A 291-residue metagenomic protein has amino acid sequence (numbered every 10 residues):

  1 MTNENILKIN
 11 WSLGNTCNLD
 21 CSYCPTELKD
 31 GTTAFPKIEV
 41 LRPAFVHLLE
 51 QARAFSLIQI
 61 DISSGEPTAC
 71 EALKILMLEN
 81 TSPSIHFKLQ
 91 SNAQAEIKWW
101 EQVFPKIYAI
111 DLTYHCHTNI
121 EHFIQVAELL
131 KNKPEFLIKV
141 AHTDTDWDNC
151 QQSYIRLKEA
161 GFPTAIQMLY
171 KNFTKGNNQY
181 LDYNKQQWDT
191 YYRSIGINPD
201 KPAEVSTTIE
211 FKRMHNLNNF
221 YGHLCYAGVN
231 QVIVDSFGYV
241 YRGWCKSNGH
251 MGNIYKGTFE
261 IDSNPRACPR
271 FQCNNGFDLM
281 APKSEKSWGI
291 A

Functional and structural regions predicted by a protein language model:
M1-L7, E27, F237-A291: Flexible mid-to-C-terminal extensions adjoining Fe-S/redox cofactors in radical SAM and related proteins
T2-L41, W244: Canonical Radical SAM [4Fe-4S] cluster-binding loop centered on the CxxxCxxC motif and its immediate flanking residues
W11, N15-N18, N219, D262 (+1 more regions): Processing junctions and N-termini across compartments
D20, D30-T33, A69-E71, K98 (+3 more regions): Short catalytic/ligand-binding loop motif for oxyanion handling, primarily in non-cytosolic enzymes, centered on
P36-F45, K286-A291: Short cysteine/histidine-rich metal-coordination sites, predominantly Zn2+-binding motifs
R42-D61, C70-L157, P163-T164: Radical SAM/AdoMet-radical enzyme domain recognition
Y108-Q231, S236: Radical SAM enzyme [4Fe-4S]-AdoMet core and its adjacent flexible, acidic and glycine-rich loops/tails across
